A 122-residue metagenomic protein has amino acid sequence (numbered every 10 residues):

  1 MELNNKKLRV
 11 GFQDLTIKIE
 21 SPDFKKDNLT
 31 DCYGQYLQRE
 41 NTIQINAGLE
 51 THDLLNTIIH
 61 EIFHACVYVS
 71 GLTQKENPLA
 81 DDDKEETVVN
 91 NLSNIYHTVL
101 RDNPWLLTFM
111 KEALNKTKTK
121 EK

Functional and structural regions predicted by a protein language model:
M1-D53, V69-K122: Metalloprotease/metallohydrolase-associated module, dominated by Zn2+-dependent proteases
N56-Y68: Active-site recognition of the HExxH zinc-binding catalytic motif
